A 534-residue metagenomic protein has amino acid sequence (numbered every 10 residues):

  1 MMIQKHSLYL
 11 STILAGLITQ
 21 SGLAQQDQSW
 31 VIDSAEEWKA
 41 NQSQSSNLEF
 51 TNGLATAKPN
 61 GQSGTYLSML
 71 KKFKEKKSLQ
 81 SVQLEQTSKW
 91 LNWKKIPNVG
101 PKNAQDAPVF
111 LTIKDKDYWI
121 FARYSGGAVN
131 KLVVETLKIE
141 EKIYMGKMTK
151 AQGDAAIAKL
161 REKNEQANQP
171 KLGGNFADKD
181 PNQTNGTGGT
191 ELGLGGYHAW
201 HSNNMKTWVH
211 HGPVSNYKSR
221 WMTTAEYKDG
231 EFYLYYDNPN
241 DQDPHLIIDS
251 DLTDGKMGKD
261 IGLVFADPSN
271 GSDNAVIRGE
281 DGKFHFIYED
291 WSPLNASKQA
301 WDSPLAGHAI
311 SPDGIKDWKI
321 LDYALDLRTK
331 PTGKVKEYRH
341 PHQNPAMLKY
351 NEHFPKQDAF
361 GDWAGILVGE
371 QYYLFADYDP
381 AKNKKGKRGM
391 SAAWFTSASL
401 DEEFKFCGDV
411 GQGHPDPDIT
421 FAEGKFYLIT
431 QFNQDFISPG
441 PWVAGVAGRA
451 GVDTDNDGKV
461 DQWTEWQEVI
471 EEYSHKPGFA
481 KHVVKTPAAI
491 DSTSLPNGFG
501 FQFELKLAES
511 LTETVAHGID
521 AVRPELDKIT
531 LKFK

Functional and structural regions predicted by a protein language model:
M2-L10: Bacterial N-terminal signal peptides that target proteins for export
S11-Q20: Bacterial N-terminal signal peptides
Q25-P101, A422, T430-K534: Beta-strand-rich ligand- or partner-binding modules with a strong bias toward extracellular/periplasmic carbohydrate
Q83-E85, D106-G127, K131-V134, E165-E191 (+12 more regions): Hydrophobic core segments of beta-strands in well-ordered, beta-rich domains
K89-K94, K206-H210, L252-D260, D313-I320 (+2 more regions): Beta-strand initiation motifs
N98-K102, V214-Y217, V264-P268, F354-Q357 (+1 more regions): Surface loop/turn motifs at the tips and blade-to-blade linkers of beta-strand repeat domains
G196-N203, H245-L252, P304-D313, G389-S399 (+1 more regions): Beta-propeller blade signature
S215, G262-A266, D322-P355: Surface-exposed loop and turn segments in beta-propeller and other repeat-based domains that flank or scaffold
